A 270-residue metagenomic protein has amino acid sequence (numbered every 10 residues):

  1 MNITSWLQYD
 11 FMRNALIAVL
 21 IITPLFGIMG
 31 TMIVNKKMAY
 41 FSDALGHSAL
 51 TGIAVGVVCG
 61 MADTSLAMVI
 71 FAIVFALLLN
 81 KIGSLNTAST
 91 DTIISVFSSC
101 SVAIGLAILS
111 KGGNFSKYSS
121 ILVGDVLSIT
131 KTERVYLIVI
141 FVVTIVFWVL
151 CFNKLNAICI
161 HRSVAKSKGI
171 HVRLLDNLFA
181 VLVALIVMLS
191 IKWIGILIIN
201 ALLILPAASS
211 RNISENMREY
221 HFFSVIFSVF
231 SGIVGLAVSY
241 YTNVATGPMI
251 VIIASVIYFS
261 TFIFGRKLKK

Functional and structural regions predicted by a protein language model:
N2-Q8, V123-S128, F227-V229, I233-F264: C-terminal binding/interaction regions
N2-S5, Y9-N14, I70, N86 (+2 more regions): Transmembrane helix-bundle core of multi-pass membrane transporters and related energy-transducing complexes
A15, T64-I70, D91-S95, I138 (+2 more regions): Loop-to-transmembrane alpha-helix initiation sites
T31-N114, S210-F222, S239-T242, G265-K267: Short loop segments and helix-boundary regions at transmembrane helix junctions of multi-pass inner-membrane proteins
S48-V58, V96-I108, S128-I129, V172-N177 (+3 more regions): Small-residue-rich segments of transmembrane alpha-helices in multi-pass membrane proteins, especially helix faces
V146-F179: Membrane-helix/interface signature in polytopic inner-membrane proteins
N153-K154, I263-K270: Membrane-interface capping segments at transmembrane-helix boundaries
W193, I199-P248: Transmembrane alpha-helical segments in multi-pass inner-membrane proteins
